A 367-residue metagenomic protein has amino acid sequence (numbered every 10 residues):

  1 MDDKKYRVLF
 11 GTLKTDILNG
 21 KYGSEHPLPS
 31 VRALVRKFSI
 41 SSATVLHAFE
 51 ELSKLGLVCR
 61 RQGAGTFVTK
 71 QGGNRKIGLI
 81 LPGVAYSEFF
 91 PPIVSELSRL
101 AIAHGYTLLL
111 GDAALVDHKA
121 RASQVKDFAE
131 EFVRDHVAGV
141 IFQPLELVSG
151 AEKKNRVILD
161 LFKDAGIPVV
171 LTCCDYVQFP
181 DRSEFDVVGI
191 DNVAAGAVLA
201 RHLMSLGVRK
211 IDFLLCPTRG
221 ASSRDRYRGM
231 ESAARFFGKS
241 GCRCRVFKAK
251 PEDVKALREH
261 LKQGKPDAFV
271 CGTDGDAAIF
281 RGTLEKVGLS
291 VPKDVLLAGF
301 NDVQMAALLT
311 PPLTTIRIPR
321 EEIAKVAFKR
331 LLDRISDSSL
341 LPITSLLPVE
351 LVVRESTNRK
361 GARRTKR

Functional and structural regions predicted by a protein language model:
G11-T15, N19, G23, A33 (+5 more regions): Alpha-helical recognition/docking segments in bacterial nutrient-uptake and carbohydrate-utilization systems
T12, D16, E184-F185, C242 (+1 more regions): Flexible loop/turn connectors
H26-R60: N-terminal helix-turn-helix
P29-S30, A64-K70: Minor-groove-contacting beta-hairpin "wing" of winged helix-turn-helix DNA-binding domains
F89-H104, A195-V198, A221-S240, I279-T283: Short, solvent-exposed amphipathic alpha-helices that sit in or adjacent to ligand/effector-binding or catalytic
I102-H118, D212-F213, E231-D253: Short beta-strand elements in bilobed, periplasmic/extracellular small-molecule ligand-binding domains
Y176-V177, R182-F213, P251-R258, I318-S336: Hydrophobic alpha-helical segments within soluble ligand-binding/sensing domains
A197-F237, I343-T357: An alpha-beta-alpha
